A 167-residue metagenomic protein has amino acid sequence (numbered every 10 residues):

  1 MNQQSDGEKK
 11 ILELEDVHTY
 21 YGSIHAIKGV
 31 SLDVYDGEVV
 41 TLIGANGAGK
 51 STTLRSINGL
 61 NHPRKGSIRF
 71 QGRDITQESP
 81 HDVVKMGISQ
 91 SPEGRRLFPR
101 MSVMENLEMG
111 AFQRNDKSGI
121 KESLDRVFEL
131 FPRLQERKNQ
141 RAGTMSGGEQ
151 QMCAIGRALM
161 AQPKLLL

Functional and structural regions predicted by a protein language model:
G22, V40, E78, V103-E122 (+1 more regions): ABC-type ATPase nucleotide-binding domains, specifically the catalytic core motifs of the NBD
I43-A45: The feature captures the beta-strand-to-loop junction immediately N-terminal to the Walker
N58: Helix-to-loop junction immediately C-terminal to a conserved catalytic motif
G66-R73, M86, I120-L124: Conserved ABC transporter NBD signature motif
R141-M145, E149: Conserved ABC ATPase signature
A158-L159: ABC ATPase C-loop
Q162: Conserved catalytic motifs of ABC-family nucleotide-binding domains
